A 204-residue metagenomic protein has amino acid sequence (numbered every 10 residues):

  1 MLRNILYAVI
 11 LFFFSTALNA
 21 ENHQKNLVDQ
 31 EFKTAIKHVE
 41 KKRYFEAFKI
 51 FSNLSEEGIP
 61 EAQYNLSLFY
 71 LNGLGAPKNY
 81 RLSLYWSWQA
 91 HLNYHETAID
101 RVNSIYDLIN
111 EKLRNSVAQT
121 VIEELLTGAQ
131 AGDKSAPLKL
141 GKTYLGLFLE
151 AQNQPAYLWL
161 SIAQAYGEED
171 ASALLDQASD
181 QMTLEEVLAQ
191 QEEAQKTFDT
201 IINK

Functional and structural regions predicted by a protein language model:
L18-K49: N-terminal leader/linker segments that initiate helical-solenoid repeat arrays
E31-H38, I50-L54, N65-N72, R101-I109 (+2 more regions): Hydrophobic face of amphipathic alpha-helices that form TPR/SEL1-like repeat modules and related alpha-solenoid
E40-K42, E56-E57, Y70, L74-K78 (+7 more regions): Short coil/turn and helix-start
S116, T120, E124-D133, D170-K204: Terminal, low-structured helical/coil segments at or just beyond the last alpha-helical repeat
